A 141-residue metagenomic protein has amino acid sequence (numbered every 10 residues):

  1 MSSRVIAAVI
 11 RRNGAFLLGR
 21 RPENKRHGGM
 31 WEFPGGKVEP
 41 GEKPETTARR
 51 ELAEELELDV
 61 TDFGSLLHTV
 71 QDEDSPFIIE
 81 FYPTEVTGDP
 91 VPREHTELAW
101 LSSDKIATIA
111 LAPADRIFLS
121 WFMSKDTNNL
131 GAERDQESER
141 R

Functional and structural regions predicted by a protein language model:
M1-L17, K37, H68: Conserved N-terminal beta-strand and adjoining loop/helix that marks the start of the Nudix/MutT-like hydrolase domain
R4-I6, G14, F77-E80, T96: Change "...and in nucleic-acid phosphodiester-cleaving endonucleases..." to "...and in nucleic-acid processing enzymes
I10-R11, L18, T84, W100: Conserved hydrophobic "DFG−1" position in protein kinase catalytic cores
R12-E54: Conserved Nudix-box catalytic region and its N-terminal flanking loop in Nudix hydrolases and closely related
E55-D62: Short secondary-structure junctions
V60, H68-P92, A99, S103 (+1 more regions): Active-site-adjacent beta-strand/loop module that shapes the phosphate/pyrophosphate-binding cleft
G88, S103-R116: C-terminal structural segments of small proteins and small subunits
A114-R141: Charged phosphate-binding loop/patch that engages nucleotide di/tri-phosphates or the phosphate backbone of nucleic
